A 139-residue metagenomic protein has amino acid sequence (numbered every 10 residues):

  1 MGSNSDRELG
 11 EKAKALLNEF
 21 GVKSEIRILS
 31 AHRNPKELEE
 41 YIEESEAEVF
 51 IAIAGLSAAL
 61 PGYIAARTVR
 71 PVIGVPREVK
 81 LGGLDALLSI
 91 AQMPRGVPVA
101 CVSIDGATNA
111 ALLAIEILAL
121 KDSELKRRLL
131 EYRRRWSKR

Functional and structural regions predicted by a protein language model:
M1-A31: Glycine-rich phosphate/diphosphate-binding loop of Rossmann-like nucleotide-binding domains
N4, L29-A31, G55-L56, R77-V79 (+1 more regions): Short, ordered loop/turn segments at secondary-structure junctions
D6-E11, P35, A54-Y63, G82-L84 (+1 more regions): Short glycine/serine/threonine-rich phosphate/pyrophosphate-binding segments that cradle anionic phosphate groups
E25-E46: N-terminal beta-loop-helix "entrance" segment that forms/cooperates in small-molecule cofactor or anionic ligand
E39-P76: Glycine-rich phosphate-binding loop
L81-R127: Short, glycine-/small-residue-rich phosphate/pyrophosphate-handling segment
D122-R139: Internal, active-site/partner-interface "lid" segment
